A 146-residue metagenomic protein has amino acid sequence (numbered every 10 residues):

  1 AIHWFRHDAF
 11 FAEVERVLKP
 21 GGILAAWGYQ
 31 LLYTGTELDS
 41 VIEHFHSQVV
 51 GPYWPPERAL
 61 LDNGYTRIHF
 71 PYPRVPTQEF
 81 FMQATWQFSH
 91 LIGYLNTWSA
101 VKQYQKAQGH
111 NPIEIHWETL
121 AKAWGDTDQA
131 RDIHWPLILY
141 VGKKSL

Functional and structural regions predicted by a protein language model:
W4-F5, G28, Y53, H90-Y94 (+1 more regions): Tryptophan-centric aromatic hotspots in well-structured domains and transmembrane helices
W4-V17: A short, conserved alpha-helix within the catalytic core of class I
F11-A12, G21, D126-D128: A generic local structural motif
E15-W86: Conserved catalytic/acceptor-binding region of the Class I
L61-L146: Conserved Class I S-adenosyl-L-methionine
